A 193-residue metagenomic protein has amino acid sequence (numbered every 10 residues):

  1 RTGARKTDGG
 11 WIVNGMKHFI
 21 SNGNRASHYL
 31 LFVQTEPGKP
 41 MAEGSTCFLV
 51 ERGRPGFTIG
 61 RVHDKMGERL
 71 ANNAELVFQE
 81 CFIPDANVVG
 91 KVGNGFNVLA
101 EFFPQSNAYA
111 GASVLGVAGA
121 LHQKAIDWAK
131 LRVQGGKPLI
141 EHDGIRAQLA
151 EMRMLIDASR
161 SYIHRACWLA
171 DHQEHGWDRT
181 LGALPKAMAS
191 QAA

Functional and structural regions predicted by a protein language model:
R1-G3, G10, H28-F32, C47-L49 (+1 more regions): Conserved hydrophobic/aromatic beta-strand scaffold that supports enzyme active sites
K6-I12, E75-V77, N94, A100-A193: Alpha-helical interface subdomain recognition
N14-I59: A short core secondary-structure module
H18-N24, E68, Q105-A110: Glycine-rich phosphate/pyrophosphate-binding beta-alpha loops
G44, N72, A183: Exposed loop/turn and edge beta-strand positions of beta-sandwich/beta-sheet ligand-binding modules
P55-P84: Flexible, small-/acidic-enriched active-site or ligand-binding loops
N87-V92: Cytochrome P450 core scaffold surrounding the K-helix E-X-X-R motif and the conserved "meander" helix-loop region
